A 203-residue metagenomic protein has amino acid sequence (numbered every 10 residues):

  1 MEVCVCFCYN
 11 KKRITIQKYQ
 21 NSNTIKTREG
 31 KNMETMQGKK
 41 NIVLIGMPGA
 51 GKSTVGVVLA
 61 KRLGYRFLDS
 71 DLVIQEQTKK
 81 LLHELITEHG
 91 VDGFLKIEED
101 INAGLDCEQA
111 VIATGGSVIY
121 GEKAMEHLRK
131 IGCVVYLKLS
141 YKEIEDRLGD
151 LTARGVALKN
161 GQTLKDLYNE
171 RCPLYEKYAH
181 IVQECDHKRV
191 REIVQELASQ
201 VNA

Functional and structural regions predicted by a protein language model:
C4-C8: Cysteine-centered motifs
Y9, M33-G38, V58, R62 (+1 more regions): NTP-dependent small-molecule kinase module
L44: Hydrophobic anchor at the beta1->P-loop junction of P-loop NTPases
M47: P-loop (Walker A) phosphate-binding loop of NTP-binding proteins
K52: Conserved lysine of the Walker
V55: Hydrophobic positions on the alpha1 helix immediately C-terminal to the Walker A/P-loop
S70-V118, E122-H127: ATP-dependent small-molecule kinase phosphotransfer cores that center on conserved nucleotide phosphate-binding segments
K130-P173: A glycine- and Lys/Arg-enriched "phosphate-lid" helix/loop adjacent to the NTP-binding pocket of small-molecule kinases
